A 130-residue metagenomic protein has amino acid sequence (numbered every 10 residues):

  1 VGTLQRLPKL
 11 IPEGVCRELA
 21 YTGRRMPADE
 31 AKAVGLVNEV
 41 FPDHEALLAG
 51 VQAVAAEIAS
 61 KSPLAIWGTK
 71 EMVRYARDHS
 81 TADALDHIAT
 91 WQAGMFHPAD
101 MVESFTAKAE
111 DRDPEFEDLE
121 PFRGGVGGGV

Functional and structural regions predicted by a protein language model:
V1-A20, A33-V34, G50, V54: CoA-thioester-processing core
L7, A31, T69, K108: Terminal peptide-recognition signature
Y21, V37-P42, A93-F96: Short, well-ordered beta-strand elements within core beta-sheets of diverse protein domains
G23-K32: Acidic, divalent-metal-coordinating active-site segment for phosphoryl/phosphodiester hydrolysis, typified by short
A28, V37-D86, F116-V126: C-terminal long alpha-helix characteristic of the crotonase
V34-G35, D111: Structural motif
D100-M101: Interdomain hinge/lid region at the active-site interface of Rossmann-like NAD(P)-dependent oxidoreductases
